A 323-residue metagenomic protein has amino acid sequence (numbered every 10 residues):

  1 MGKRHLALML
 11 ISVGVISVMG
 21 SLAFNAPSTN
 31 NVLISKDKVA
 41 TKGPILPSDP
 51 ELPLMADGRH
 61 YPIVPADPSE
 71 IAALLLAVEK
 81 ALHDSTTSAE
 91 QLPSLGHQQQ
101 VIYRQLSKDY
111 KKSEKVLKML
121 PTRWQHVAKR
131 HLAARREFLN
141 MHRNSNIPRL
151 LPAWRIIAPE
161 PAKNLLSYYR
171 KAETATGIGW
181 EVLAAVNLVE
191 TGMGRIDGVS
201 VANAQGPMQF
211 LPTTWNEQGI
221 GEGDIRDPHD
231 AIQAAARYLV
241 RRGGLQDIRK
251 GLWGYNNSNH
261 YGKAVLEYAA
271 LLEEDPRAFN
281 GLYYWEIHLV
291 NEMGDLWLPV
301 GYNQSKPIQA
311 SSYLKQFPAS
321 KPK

Functional and structural regions predicted by a protein language model:
M1-T174, N259, E267-K323: Cell-wall glycan-active module
S88-A89, K108-K115, G177-A185, G198 (+3 more regions): Surface-exposed patches in mature extracellular/periplasmic domains of secreted proteins
S94, Q98, A185-L188, A234 (+2 more regions): Amphipathic alpha-helical interaction segments
L117, N187, V201-Q205, Q233 (+3 more regions): Residue-level signal for alpha-helical context at structural boundaries
R143-N144, G198-N216: Short, surface-exposed glycine/acidic/tryptophan-bearing loops
I156-A175, E181, P207, P212-A269: Alpha-helical segment that forms one wall of the substrate-binding/catalytic cleft in peptidoglycan-active domains
G192-R195: Periplasmic/extracellular electron-transfer cofactor-ligation site, primarily the c-type cytochrome heme-c attachment
D197-V199, A264-V265: A short secondary-structure junction signal
